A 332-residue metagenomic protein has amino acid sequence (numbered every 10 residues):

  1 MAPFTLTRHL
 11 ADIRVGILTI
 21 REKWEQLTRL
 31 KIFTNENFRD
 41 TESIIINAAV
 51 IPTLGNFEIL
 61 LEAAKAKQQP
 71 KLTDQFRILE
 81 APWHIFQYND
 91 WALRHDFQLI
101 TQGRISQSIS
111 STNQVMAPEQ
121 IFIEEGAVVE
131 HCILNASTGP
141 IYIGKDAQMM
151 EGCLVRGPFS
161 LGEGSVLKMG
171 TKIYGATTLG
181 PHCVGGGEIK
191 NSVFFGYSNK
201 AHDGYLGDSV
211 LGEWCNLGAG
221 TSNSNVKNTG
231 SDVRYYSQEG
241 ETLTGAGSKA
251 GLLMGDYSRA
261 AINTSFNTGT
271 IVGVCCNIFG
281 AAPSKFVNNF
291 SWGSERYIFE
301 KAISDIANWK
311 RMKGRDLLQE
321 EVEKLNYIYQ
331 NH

Functional and structural regions predicted by a protein language model:
M1-E119, G126, A281-H332: Terminal amphipathic alpha-helical/low-complexity segments used for targeting or macromolecular assembly
F4-T7, K71-L72, F76, E130 (+5 more regions): A near-ubiquitous, low-amplitude feature marking generic local secondary-structure context
E42, H131, C275: Conserved beta-strand and immediately adjacent loop positions that scaffold enzyme active sites
I59-L60, W91-R94, I100-Q102, A136 (+8 more regions): Surface-exposed beta-strand edges and their flanking turn/coil or helix-capping segments
R104-G212, K227-N228, L253, I271: Extended beta-solenoid/beta-helix repeat architectures
M169-G170, A176, H182-H332: Glycine-rich hexapeptide-repeat left-handed beta-helix
